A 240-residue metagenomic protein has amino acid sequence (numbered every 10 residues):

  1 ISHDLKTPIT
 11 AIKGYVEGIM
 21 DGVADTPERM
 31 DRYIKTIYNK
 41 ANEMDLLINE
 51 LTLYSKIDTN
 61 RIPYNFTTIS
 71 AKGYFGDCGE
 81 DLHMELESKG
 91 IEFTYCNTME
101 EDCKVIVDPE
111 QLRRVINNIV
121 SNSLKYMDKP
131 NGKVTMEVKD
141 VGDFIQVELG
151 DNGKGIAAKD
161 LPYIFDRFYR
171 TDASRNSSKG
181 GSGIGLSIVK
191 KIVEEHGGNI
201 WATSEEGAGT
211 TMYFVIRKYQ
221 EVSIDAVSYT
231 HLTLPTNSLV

Functional and structural regions predicted by a protein language model:
N39-M44: Short alpha-helical segment of the dimerization/phosphotransfer core of two-component systems
T59-Y64, K104-V107: Conserved micro-motifs of the catalytic ATP-binding
N65-H83: A conserved beta-strand-to-alpha-helix junction within the catalytic ATP-binding
S123-L124: Short helix-loop "hinge" at the ATP-lid/N-box region of the Bergerat-fold HATPase_c
I156-R170: Short conserved segment of the HATPase_c
G197-G198: Conserved glycine-rich
T230-T236: Conserved small/polar residues in nucleotide/adenosyl-binding loops
